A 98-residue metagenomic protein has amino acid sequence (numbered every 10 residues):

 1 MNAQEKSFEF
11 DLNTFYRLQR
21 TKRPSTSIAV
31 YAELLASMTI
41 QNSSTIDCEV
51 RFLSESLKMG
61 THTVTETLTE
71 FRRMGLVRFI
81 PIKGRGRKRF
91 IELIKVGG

Functional and structural regions predicted by a protein language model:
M1-S56, G86: Short recognition helix of helix-turn-helix/winged-helix DNA-binding domains
M38-G98: Winged helix-turn-helix DNA-binding recognition segment
